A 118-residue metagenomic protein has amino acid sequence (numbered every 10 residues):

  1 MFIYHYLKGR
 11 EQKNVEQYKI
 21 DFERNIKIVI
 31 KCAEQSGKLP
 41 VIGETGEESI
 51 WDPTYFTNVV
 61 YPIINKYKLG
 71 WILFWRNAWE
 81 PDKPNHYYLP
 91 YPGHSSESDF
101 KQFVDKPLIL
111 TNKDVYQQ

Functional and structural regions predicted by a protein language model:
M1-K19, W75-N77: Aromatic- and acid-rich polysaccharide-binding/catalytic face of secreted or lumenal carbohydrate-active enzymes
E16-K31, T54-Y61: Alpha-helical scaffolding within the catalytic cores of extracellular/periplasmic polymer-degrading hydrolases
E34: Anion (oxyanion) recognition and catalysis
K38-Q118: Substrate-binding cleft of secreted/luminal carbohydrate-active enzymes
